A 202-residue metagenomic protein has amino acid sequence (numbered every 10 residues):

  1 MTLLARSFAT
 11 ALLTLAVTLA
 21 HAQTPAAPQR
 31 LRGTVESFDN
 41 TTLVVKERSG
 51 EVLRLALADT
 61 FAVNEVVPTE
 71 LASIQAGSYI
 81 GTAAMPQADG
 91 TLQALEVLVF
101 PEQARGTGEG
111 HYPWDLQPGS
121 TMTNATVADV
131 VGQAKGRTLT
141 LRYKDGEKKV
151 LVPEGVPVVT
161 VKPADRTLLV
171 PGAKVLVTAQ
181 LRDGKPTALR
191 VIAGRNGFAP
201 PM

Functional and structural regions predicted by a protein language model:
M1-A11: Bacterial N-terminal signal peptides that target proteins for export
L4, V17-M202: Short, flexible, surface-exposed loop segments at domain boundaries
